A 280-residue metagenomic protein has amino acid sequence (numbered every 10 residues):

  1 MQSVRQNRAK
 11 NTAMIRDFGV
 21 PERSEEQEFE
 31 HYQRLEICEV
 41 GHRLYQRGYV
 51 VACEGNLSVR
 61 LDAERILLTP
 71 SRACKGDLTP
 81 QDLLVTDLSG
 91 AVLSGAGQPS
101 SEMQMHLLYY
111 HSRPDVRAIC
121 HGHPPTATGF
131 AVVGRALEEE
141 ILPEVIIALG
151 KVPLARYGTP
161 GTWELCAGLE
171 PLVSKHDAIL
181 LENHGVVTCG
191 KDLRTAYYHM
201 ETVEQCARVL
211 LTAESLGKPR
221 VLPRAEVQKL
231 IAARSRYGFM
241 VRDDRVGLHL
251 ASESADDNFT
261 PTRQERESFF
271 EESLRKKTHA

Functional and structural regions predicted by a protein language model:
Q2-A280: Glycine-rich flexible loops
